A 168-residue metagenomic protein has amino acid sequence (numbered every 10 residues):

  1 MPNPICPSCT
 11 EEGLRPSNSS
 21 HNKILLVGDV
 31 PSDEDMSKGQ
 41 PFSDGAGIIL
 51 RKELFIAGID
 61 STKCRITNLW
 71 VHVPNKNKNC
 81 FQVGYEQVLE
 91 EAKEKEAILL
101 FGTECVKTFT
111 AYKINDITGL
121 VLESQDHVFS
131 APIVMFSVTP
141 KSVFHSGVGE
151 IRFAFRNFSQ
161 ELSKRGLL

Functional and structural regions predicted by a protein language model:
M1-G45, I56, D126-S130, K164-L168: Active-site and ligand/interface coordination hotspots across diverse enzymes and nucleic-acid-associated assemblies
I24-L25, C64, M135: Hydrophobic "anchor" residues on beta-strands that sit immediately upstream of conserved functional sites
P41-C80: Short, surface-exposed acidic-centric catalytic microdomains
S61, L69-L168: Glycine/proline-rich loop-helix segments at beta-alpha junctions forming the active-site rim of enzyme cores
